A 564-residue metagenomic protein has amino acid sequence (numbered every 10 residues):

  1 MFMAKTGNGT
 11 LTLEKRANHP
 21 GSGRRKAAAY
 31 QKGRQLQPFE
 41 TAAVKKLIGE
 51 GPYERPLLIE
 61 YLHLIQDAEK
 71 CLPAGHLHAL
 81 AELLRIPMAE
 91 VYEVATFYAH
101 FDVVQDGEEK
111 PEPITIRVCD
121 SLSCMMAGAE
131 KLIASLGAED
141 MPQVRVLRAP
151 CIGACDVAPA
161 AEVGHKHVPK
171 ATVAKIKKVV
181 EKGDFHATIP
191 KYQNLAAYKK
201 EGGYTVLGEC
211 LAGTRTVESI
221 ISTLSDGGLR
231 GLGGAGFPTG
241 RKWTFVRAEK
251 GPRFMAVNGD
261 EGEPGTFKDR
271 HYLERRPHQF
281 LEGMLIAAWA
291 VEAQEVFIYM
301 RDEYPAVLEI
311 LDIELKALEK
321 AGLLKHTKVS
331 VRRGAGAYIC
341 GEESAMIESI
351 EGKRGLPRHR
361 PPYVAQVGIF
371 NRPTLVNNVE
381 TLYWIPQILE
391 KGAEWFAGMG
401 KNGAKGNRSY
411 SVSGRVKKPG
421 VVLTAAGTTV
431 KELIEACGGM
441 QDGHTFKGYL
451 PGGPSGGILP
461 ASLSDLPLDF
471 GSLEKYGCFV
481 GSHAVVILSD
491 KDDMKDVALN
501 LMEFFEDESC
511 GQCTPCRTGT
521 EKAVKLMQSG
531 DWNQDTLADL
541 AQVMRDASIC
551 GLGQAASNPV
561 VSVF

Functional and structural regions predicted by a protein language model:
K26-I116, D120-H186, T205-D226, K250-M255 (+7 more regions): Ferredoxin-type iron-sulfur electron-transfer modules in oxidoreductases and energy-metabolism complexes
Y98, R276-A290: Histidine-anchored nucleotide/phosphate-binding helix
I114-R117, V144-R145, A160, P252-M255 (+12 more regions): Structural motif
V179-D226, N371, N377-G392: Flexible inter-domain linker/hinge segments
K199-T205, V257-D269, V364-I369, S411-V416: Gly-rich Lys/Arg/Thr-decorated short loops/hinges at beta-loop-alpha junctions or inter-strand turns that position
C210-E249, S411, L423, D442 (+1 more regions): Accessory "access/gating" subregions that flank catalytic or transport cores
G283-L285, A426-Q441: Short amphipathic, charge-patterned alpha-helical segments
L308-A426: Hydrophobic alpha-helical positions that pack around
